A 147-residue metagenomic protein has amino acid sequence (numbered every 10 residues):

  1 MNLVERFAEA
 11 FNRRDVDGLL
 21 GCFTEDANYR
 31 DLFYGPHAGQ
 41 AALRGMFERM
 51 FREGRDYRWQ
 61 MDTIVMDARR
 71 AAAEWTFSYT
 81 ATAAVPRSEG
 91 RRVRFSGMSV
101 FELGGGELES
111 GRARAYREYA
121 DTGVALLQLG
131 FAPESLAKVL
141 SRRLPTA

Functional and structural regions predicted by a protein language model:
M1-C22: Short acidic-aromatic low-complexity motifs
V4, Q40-L43, R94: A structural signal for well-ordered alpha-helical scaffolds and beta->alpha junctions
F11, A27, R114-R117: Residue-level recognition of hydrophobic positions within alpha-helical transmembrane segments
D15, A38-G39, D121, A132: Helix N-cap and loop-to-helix transition residues
V16-L20, T24-R70: A solvent-exposed, acidic/Ser-Thr-rich amphipathic alpha-helical stretch
E48-A147: A beta-strand edge to alpha-helix "cap/lid" segment located at domain peripheries
